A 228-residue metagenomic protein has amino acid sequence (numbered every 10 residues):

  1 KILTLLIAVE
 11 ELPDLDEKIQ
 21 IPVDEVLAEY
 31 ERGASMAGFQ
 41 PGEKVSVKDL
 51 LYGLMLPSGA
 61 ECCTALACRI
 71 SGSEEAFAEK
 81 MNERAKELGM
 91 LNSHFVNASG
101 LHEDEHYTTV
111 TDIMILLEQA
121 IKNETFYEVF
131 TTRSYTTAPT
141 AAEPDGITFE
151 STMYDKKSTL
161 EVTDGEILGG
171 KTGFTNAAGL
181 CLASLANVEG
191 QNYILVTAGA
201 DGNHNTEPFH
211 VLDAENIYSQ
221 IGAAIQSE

Functional and structural regions predicted by a protein language model:
I2-T111, A120-I121: Active-site-adjacent loops and short helices of periplasmic peptidoglycan-processing enzymes
M90-H94, H102-E228: Domain-terminus/edge residues, biased toward the C-terminal soluble/receptor-binding domains of extracytoplasmic
